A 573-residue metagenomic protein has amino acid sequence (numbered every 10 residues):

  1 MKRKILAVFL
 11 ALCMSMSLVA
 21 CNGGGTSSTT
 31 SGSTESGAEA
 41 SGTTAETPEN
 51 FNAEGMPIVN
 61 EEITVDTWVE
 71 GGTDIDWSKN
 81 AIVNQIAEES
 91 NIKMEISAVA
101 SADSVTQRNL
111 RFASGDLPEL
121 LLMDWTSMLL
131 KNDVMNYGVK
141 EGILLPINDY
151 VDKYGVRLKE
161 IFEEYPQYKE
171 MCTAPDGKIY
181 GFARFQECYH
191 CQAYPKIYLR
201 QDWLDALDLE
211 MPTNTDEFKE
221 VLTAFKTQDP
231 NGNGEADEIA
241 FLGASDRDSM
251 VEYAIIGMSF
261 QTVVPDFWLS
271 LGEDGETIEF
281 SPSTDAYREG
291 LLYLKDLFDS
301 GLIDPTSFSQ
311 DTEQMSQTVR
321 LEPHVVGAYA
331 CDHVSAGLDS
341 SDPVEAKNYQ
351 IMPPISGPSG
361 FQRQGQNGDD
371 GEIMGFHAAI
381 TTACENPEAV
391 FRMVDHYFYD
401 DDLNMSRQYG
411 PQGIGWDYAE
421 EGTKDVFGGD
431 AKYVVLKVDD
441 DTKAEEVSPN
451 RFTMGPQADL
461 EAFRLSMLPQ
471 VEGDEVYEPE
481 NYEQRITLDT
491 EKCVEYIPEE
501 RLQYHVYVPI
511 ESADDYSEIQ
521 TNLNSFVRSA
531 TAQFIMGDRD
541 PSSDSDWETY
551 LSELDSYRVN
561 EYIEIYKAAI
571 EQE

Functional and structural regions predicted by a protein language model:
K2-G24: Sec-dependent N-terminal signal peptides of Gram-positive bacterial secreted proteins and lipoproteins
C21-E217, V251, W268, T277-P282 (+1 more regions): Conserved N-terminal structural module of periplasmic/extracytoplasmic solute-binding proteins
E49-A53, D103-L110, L130-D133, E164-Y168 (+5 more regions): Short alpha-helical segments and helix-capping/turn motifs at coil-helix boundaries
E61-V65, S90-E95, G115-E119, E141-L145 (+6 more regions): Loop/turn elements at helix/coil->beta-strand transitions in domains of secreted/extracellular proteins
E70, D400-S529, Q533, D538: Conserved small-residue motifs centered on glycine
M135-M171, L222-K226, G234-W268, V325-Q350: Carboxylate/His-rich catalytic cores and anion/metal-binding grooves
N148, T173-Y253, L271-L321, A378-G413 (+1 more regions): Helix-loop-helix "hinge/cap" segment bordering the ligand-binding cleft or interdomain interface
A244-G272, K295-L465: Extracytoplasmic/periplasmic substrate-binding proteins
